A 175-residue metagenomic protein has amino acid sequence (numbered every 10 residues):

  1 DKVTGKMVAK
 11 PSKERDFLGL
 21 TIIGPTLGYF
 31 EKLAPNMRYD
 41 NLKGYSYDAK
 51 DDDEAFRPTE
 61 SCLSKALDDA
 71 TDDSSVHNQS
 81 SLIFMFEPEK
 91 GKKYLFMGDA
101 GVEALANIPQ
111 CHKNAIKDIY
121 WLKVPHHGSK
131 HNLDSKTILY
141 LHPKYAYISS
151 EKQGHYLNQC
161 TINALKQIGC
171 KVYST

Functional and structural regions predicted by a protein language model:
D1-K93, K166, C170-T175: Flexible, acidic/histidine-containing loops and adjacent segments that form or flank the divalent-metal
S61-K144, I148-S149, Y156: Active-site-proximal loop/helix segments of hydrolase catalytic cores
A146-S149, Q153-T175: Binuclear metal-dependent phosphoesterase catalytic core
